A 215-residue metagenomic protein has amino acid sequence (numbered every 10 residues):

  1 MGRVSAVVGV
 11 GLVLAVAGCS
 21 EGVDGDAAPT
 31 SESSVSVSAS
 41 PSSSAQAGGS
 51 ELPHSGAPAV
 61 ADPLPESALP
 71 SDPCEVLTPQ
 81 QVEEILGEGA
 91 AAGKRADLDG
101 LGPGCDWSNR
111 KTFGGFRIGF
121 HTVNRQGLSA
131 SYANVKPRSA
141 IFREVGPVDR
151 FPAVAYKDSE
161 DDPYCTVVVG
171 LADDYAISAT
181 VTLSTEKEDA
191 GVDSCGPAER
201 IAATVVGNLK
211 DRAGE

Functional and structural regions predicted by a protein language model:
M1-V8: Bacterial N-terminal signal peptides that target proteins for export
A15-G18: C-terminal motif of bacterial Sec signal peptides marking the signal peptidase cleavage site
V23-E215: A small/polar (G/S/T-enriched), proline-flanked helix-loop surface module common in exported/cell-envelope proteins
